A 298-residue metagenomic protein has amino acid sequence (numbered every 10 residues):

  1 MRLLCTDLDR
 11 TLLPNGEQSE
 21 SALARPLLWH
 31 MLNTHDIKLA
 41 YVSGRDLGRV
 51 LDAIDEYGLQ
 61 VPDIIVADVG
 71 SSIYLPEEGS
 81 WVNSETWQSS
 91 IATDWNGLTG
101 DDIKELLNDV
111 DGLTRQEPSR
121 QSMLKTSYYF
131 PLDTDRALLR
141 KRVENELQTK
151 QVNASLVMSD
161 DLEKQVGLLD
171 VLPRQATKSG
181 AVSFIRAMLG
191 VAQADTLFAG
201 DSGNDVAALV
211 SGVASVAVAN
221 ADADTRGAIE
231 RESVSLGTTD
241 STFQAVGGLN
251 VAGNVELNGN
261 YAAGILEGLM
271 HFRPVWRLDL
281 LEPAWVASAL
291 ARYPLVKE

Functional and structural regions predicted by a protein language model:
M1-L8, P26-H30, D55, L278 (+2 more regions): Non-catalytic pre-domain segments flanking phosphatase-related domains
M1-Q18, L209: Asp-based phosphoryl-transfer active-site loop
R2-L4, D63, T196: The start of beta-strands in P-loop NTPase/AAA+ ATPase cores
T6, A67, G200: Active-site flanking residues adjacent to catalytic metal/cofactor-binding acidic residues
S19-P118: Active-site phosphate-binding/coordination module
L106-L197, G203-G212: Conserved acidic, metal-coordinating active-site core of Asp-based, Mg2+-dependent phosphoryl-transfer enzymes
L172, S179-E298: Mg2+-dependent phosphoryl-transfer enzymes with acidic/Ser/Thr/Gly-rich catalytic loops
